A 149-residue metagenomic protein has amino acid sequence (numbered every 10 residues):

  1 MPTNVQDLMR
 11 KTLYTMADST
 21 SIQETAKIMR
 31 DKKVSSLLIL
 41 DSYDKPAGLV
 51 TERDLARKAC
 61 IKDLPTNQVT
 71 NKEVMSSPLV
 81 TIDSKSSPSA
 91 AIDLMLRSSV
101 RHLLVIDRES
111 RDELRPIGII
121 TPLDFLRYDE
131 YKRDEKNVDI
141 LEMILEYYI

Functional and structural regions predicted by a protein language model:
M1-T12, T51-R97, P116-I149: Tandem CBS (Bateman) regulatory domains
P2-R10, T20-Q23, I39-P46, G118: Short charge-dense sequence patches
T15-K33, L40, I82-R101, I106-R108: The conserved cystathionine-beta-synthase
M29-K32, L37-R53, M95, L103-L123: A glycine-centered beta-loop-beta connector
